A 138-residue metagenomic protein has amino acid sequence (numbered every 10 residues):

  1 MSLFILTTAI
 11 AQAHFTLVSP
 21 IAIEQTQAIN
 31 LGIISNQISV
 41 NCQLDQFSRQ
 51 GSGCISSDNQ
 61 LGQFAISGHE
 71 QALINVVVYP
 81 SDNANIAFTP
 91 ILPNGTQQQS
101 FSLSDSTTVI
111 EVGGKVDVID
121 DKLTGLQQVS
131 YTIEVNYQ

Functional and structural regions predicted by a protein language model:
S2-L6: Cleavable N-terminal export/targeting peptides
T7-V78, F101-Q138: N-terminal small/polar-rich segments of proteins
E70-Q99: Surface-exposed binding patches on compact interaction domains or structured appendages
